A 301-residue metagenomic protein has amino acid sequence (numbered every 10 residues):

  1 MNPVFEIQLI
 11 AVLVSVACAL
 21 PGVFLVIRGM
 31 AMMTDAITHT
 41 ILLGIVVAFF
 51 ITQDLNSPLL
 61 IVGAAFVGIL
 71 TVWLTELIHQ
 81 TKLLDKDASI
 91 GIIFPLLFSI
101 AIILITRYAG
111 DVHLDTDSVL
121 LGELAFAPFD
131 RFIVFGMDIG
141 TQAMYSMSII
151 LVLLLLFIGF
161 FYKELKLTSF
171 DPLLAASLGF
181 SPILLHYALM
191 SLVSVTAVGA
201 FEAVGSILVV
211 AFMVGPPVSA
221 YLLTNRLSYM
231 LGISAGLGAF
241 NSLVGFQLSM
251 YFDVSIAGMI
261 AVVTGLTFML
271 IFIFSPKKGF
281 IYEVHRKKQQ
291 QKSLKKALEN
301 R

Functional and structural regions predicted by a protein language model:
M1-A17: Membrane-interfacial amphipathic/re-entrant helices at transmembrane-helix boundaries
Q8-L13, P58-F66, S89-I92, M144-I149 (+3 more regions): Hydrophobic alpha-helical transmembrane segments
L20-F24, V46-F50, W73, L77 (+6 more regions): Alpha-helical transmembrane segments of multipass membrane proteins
V23-T38, L42-L114, Y221-G232, Y251: Short loop segments and helix-boundary regions at transmembrane helix junctions of multi-pass inner-membrane proteins
F98-F157: Transmembrane helix-bundle core of multi-pass membrane transporters and related energy-transducing complexes
I139-A211, P216: Helix-loop-helix "hairpin" substructures at the membrane interface of multi-pass membrane proteins
G199-G258: Transmembrane alpha-helical segments in multi-pass inner-membrane proteins
A257-R301: Cytosolic-side transmembrane-helix boundaries in multi-pass membrane proteins
